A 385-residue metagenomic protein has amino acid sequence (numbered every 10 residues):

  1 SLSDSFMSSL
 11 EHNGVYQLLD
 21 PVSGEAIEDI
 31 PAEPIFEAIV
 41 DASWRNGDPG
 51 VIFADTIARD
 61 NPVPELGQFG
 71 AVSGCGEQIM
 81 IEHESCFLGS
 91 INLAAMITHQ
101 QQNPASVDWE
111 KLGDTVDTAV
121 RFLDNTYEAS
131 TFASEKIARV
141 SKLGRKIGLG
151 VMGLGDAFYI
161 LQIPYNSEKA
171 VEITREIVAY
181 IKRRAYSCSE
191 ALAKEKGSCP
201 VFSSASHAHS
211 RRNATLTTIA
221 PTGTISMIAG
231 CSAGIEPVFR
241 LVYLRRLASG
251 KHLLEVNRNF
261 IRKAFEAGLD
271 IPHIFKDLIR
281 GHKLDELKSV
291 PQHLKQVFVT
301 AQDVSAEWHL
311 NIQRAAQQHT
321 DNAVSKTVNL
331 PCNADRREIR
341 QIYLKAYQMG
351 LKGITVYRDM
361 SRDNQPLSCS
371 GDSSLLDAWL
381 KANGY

Functional and structural regions predicted by a protein language model:
S1, S5, I27-I35, G70 (+15 more regions): Conserved active-site and cofactor/substrate-binding residues in soluble primary-metabolism enzymes
S1-F6, F53-V63, K136-I147, V171-I177 (+4 more regions): A glycine-rich phosphate-binding loop feature that marks nucleotide/adenosyl-phosphate handling sites
S1-N61, E65-G67, S90, T98-N103 (+1 more regions): Conserved, charged catalytic cores of large soluble enzymes
F6, L10, G14, I39-W44 (+14 more regions): Structural signal for hydrophobic packing residues in well-ordered secondary-structure cores of soluble enzyme domains
Q17-E25, L93-E110, F132-K142, Y159 (+4 more regions): Glycine- and acidic
V22-S23, T115-A138, K142, L161-T222 (+2 more regions): Internal maturation/activation junctions in enzymes
S43-S141, G153-A157, C231, E236-R258 (+1 more regions): Function-dense linear segments that define catalytic or interfacial modules in macromolecule-processing proteins
G70, G74-I79, G89, L123-E128 (+2 more regions): Catalytic alpha/beta core of large soluble enzyme barrels
